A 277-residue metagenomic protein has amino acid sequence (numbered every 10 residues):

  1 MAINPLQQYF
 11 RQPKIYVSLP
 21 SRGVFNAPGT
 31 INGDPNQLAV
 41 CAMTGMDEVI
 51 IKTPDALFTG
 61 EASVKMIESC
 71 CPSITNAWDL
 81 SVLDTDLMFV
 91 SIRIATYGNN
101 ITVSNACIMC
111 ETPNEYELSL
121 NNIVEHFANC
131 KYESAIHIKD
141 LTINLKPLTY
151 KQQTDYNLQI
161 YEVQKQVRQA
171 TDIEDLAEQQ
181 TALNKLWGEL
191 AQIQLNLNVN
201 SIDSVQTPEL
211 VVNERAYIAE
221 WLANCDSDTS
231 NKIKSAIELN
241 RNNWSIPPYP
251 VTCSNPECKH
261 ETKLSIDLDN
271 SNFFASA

Functional and structural regions predicted by a protein language model:
M1-A277: Long C-terminal interaction/binding lobes of large macromolecular proteins
